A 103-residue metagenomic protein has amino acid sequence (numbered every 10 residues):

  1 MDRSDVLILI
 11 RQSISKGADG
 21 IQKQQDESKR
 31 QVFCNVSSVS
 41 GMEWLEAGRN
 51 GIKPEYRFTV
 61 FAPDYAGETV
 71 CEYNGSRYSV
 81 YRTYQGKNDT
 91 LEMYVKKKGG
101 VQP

Functional and structural regions predicted by a protein language model:
M1-F33: Extended boundary segments
Q22-P103: Short, conserved turn/kink motifs that form compact alpha/beta structural patches or helix kinks used as
